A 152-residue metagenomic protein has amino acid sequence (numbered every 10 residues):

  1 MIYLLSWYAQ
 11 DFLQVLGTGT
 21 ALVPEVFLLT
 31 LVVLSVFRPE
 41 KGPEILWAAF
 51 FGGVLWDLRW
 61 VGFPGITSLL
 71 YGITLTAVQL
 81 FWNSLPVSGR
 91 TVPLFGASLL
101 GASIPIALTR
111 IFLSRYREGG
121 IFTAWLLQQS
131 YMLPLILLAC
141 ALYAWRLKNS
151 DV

Functional and structural regions predicted by a protein language model:
M1-V152: Terminal, non-globular segments
